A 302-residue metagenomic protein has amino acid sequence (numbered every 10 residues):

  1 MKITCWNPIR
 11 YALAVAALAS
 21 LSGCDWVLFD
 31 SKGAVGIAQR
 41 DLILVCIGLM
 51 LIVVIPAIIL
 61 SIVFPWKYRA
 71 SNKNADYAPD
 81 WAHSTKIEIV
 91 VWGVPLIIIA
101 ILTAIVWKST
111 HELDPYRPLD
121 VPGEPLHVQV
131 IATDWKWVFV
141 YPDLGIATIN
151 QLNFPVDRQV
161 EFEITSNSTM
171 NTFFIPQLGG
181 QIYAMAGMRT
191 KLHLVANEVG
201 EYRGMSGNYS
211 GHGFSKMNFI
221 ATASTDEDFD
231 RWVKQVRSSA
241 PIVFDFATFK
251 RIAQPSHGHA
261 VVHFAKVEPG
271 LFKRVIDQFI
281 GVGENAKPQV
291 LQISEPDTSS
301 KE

Functional and structural regions predicted by a protein language model:
M1-W26: N-terminal secretory/membrane targeting signals
I3, N7, L49-I52, I89 (+1 more regions): Hydrophobic transmembrane signal anchors and adjacent membrane-proximal interface regions, especially in viral
W6-A14, V45, I87-V91: Alpha-helical transmembrane segments of integral membrane proteins
A12-A19, L51, I55, W92 (+1 more regions): Alpha-helical transmembrane spans of integral membrane proteins, capturing the lipid-embedded, hydrophobic core of TM
L18, S61, L102-V106: Structural signal for membrane-spanning alpha-helices in multi-pass inner-membrane proteins, emphasizing helix cores
S22-G23, I52-Y68: Alpha-helical transmembrane segments
D25-D41, W66-E302: Non-transmembrane, membrane-proximal soluble domains of secreted or membrane proteins
L42-P56: Alpha-helical transmembrane segments
